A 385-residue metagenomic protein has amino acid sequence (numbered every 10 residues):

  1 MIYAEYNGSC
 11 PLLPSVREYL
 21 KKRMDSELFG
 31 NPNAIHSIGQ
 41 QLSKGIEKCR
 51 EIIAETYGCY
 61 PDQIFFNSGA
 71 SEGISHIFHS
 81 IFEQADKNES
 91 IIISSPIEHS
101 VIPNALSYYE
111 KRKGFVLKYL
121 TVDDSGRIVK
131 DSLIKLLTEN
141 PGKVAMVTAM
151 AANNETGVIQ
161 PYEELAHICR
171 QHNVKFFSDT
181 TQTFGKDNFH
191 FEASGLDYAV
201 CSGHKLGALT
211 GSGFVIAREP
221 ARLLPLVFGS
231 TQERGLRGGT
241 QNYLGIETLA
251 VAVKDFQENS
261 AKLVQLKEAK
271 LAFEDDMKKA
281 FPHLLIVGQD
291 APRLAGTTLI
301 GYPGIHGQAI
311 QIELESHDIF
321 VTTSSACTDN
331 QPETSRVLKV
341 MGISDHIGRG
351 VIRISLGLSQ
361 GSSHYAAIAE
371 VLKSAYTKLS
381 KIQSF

Functional and structural regions predicted by a protein language model:
M1-F385: Pyridoxal 5′-phosphate
